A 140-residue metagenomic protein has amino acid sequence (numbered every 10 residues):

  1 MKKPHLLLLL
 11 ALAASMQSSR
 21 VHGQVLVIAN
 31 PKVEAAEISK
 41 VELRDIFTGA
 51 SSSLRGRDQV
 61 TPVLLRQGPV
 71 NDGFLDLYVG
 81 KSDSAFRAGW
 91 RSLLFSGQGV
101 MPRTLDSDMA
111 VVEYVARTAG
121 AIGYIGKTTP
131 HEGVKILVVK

Functional and structural regions predicted by a protein language model:
M1-L7: Bacterial N-terminal signal peptides that target proteins for export
L7-S15: Bacterial N-terminal signal peptides
V21-K140: Exported/periplasmic ABC-transporter solute-binding proteins
